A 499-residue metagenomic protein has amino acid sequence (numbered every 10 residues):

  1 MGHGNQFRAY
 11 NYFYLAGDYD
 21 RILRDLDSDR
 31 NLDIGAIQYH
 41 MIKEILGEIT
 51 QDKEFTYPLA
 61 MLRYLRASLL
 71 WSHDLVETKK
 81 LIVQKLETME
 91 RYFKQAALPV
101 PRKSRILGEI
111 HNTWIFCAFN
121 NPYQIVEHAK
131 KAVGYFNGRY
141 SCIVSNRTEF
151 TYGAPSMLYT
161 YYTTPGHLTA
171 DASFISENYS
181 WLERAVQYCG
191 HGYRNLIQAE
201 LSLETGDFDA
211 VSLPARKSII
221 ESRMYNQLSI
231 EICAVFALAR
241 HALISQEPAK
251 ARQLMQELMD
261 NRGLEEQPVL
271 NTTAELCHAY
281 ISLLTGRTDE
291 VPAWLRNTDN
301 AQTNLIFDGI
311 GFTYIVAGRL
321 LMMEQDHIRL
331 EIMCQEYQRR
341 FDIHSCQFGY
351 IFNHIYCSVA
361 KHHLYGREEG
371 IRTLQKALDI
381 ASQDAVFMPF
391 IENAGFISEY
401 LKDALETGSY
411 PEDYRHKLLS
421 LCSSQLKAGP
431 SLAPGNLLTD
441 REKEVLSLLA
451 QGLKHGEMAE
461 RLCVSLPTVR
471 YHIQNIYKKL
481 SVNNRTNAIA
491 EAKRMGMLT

Functional and structural regions predicted by a protein language model:
M1-Y64: Extended alpha-helical scaffolding segments used for macromolecular assembly and cargo binding
Q6, Y19, Y39, L75-K79 (+8 more regions): TPR-repeat structural position
Y19, Y57-L59, A97-G108, R139-M157 (+8 more regions): Alpha-solenoid helical repeat architecture
R24-N31, M61-L75, I106-Y123, T148-L168 (+6 more regions): Tandem amphipathic alpha-helical repeat scaffolds
R30-N31, G47-Q51, L86-P99, K130-I143 (+6 more regions): Amphipathic alpha-helical segments of tetratricopeptide repeats
Y314-Y350, H354-H363, R367, R372-D440 (+3 more regions): Linker/hinge segments immediately adjacent to helix-turn-helix/homeobox DNA-binding domains
L426-Q474, K478-L480, I489-T499: Helix-turn-helix DNA-binding segment
